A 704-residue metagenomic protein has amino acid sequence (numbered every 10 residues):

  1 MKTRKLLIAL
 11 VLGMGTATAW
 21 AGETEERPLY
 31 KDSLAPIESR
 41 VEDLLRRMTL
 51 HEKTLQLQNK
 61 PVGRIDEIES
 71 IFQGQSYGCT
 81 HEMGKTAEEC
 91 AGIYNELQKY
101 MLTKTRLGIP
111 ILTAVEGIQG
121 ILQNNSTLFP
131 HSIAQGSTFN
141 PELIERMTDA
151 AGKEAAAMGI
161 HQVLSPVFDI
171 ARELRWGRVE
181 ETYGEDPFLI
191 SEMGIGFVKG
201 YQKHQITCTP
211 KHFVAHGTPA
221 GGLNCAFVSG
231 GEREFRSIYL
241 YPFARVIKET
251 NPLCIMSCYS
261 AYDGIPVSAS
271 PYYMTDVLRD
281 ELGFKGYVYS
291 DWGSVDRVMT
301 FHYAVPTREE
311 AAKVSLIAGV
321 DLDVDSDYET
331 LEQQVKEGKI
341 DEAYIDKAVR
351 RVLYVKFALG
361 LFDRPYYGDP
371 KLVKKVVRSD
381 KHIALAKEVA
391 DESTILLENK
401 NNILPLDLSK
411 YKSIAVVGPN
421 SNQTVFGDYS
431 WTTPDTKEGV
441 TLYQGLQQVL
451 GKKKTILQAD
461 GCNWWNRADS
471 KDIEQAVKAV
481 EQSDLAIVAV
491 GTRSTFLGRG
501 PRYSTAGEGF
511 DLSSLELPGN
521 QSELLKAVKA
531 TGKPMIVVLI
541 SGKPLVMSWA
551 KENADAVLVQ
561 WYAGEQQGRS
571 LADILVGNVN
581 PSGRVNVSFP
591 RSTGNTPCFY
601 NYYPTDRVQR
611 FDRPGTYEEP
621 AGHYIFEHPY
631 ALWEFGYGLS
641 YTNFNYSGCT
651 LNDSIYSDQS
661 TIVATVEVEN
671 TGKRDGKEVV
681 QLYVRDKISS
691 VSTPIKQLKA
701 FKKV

Functional and structural regions predicted by a protein language model:
M1-E26: Bacterial Sec-dependent N-terminal signal peptides
T18-V704: Glycoside hydrolase catalytic-domain context in secreted enzymes
